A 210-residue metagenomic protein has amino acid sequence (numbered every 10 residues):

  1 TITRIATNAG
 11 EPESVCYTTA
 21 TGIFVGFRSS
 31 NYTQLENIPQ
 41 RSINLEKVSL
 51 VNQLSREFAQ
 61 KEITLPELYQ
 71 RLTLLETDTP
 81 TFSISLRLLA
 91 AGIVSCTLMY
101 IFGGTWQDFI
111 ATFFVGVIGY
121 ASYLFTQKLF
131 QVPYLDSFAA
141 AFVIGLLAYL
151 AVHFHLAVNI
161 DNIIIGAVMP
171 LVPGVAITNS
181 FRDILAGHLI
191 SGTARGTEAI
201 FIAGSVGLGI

Functional and structural regions predicted by a protein language model:
T1-E67: Soluble N-terminal domains of membrane-associated systems
T7-E11, R56, Q60, L74-T77 (+7 more regions): Generic secondary-structure signature for well-ordered alpha-helical cores
Q40-I110, T197-I210: Alpha-helical transmembrane segments and their cytosolic membrane-interface
N44-K47, L65, A140, P170-G174: Generic alpha-helical segment signature
P80-D161, I165, M169, P173: Core alpha-helical transmembrane segments of integral membrane proteins
H153-I210: Generic detector of multi-pass transmembrane helix bundles and their immediately adjacent loops in polytopic membrane
